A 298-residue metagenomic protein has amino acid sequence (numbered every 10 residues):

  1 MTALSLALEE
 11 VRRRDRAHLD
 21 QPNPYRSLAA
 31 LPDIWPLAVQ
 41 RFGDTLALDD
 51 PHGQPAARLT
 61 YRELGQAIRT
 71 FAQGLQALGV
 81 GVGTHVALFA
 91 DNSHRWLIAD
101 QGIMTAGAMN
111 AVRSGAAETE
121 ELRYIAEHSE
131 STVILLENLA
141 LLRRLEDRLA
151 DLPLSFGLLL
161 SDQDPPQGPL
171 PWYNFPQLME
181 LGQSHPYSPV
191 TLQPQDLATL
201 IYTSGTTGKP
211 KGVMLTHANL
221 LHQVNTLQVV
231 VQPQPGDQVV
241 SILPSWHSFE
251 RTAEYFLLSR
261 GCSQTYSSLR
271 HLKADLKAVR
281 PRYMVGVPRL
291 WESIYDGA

Functional and structural regions predicted by a protein language model:
M1, T105-Q177: Structural core segment of the AMP-binding/adenylate-forming
A7-R16, I34-L59: AMP-dependent adenylate-forming
D20-A30, L145, P166-L197: Flexible, low-complexity linker/hinge segments
D44, Q183-Y202, K209, Q232-Q238: Conserved pre-ATP/AMP-binding loop-to-beta segment of ANL
A47-Q101, E118-R123, N174-Q177, H217-A218: Conserved AMP-binding/adenylate-forming core of the ANL superfamily
R58-R62, A198-V224: Conserved AMP-binding A3 loop
T84, A117-R148, Q223-V240, R270-Y283: Conserved ATP-dependent adenylate/AMP-binding module captured primarily in the ANL superfamily
L221-Q238, S245-A298: Conserved AMP-binding/adenylation subdomain of ANL enzymes
